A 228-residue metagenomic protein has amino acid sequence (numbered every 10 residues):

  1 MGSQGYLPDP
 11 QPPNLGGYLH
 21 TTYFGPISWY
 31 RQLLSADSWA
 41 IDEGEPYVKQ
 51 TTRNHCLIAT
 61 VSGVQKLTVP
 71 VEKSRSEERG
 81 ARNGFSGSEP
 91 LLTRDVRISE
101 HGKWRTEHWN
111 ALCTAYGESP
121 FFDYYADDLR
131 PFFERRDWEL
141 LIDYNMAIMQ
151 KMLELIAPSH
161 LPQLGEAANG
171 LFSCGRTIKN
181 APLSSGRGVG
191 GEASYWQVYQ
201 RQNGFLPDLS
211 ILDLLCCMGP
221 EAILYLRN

Functional and structural regions predicted by a protein language model:
G2-N228: Residues lining hydrophobic/aromatic ligand-binding pockets adjacent to catalytic sites
